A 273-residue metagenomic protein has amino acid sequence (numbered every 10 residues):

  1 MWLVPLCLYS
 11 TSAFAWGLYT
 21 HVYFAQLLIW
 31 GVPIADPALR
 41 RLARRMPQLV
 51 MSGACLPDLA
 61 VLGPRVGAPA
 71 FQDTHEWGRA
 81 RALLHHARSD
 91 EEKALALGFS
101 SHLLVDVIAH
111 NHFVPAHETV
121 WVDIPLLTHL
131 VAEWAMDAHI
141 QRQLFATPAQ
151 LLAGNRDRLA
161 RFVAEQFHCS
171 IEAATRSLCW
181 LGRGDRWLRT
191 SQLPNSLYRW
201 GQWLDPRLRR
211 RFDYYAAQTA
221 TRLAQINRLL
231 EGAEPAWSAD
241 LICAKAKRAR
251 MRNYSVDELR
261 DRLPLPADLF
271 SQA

Functional and structural regions predicted by a protein language model:
M1-G98, L104-A273: N-terminal leader/auxiliary helical segments
